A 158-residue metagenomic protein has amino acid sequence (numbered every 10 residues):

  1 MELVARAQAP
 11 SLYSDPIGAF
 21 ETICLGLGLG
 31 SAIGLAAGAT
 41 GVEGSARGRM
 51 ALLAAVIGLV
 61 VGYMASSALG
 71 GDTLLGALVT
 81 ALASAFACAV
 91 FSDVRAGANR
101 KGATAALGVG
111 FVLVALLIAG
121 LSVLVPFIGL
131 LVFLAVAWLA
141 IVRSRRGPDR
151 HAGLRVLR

Functional and structural regions predicted by a protein language model:
M1-M50: Selected alpha-helical membrane-embedding segments in polytopic membrane proteins
E2-T22, V61-G76, V123-L130: Helix-coil boundary and interhelical linker segments in multi-pass alpha-helical membrane proteins
G26-G30, L74-A83, I128-A140: Hydrophobic core segments of alpha-helical transmembrane domains in multi-pass membrane proteins
A32-G48, C88-N99, R146-P148: C-terminal ends of transmembrane helices
G44-I57, L78, G102-V109: Cytoplasmic-side transmembrane-helix entry/capping segments in multi-pass membrane proteins
G58-L59, G110-L121: Hydrophobic, membrane-inserted alpha-helices
L59-M64, A68, G76-V94: Mid-bilayer segments of alpha-helical transmembrane spans in multi-pass integral membrane proteins that mediate
V142-R158: Short, highly charged, low-complexity non-transmembrane loops/tails of multi-pass membrane proteins
